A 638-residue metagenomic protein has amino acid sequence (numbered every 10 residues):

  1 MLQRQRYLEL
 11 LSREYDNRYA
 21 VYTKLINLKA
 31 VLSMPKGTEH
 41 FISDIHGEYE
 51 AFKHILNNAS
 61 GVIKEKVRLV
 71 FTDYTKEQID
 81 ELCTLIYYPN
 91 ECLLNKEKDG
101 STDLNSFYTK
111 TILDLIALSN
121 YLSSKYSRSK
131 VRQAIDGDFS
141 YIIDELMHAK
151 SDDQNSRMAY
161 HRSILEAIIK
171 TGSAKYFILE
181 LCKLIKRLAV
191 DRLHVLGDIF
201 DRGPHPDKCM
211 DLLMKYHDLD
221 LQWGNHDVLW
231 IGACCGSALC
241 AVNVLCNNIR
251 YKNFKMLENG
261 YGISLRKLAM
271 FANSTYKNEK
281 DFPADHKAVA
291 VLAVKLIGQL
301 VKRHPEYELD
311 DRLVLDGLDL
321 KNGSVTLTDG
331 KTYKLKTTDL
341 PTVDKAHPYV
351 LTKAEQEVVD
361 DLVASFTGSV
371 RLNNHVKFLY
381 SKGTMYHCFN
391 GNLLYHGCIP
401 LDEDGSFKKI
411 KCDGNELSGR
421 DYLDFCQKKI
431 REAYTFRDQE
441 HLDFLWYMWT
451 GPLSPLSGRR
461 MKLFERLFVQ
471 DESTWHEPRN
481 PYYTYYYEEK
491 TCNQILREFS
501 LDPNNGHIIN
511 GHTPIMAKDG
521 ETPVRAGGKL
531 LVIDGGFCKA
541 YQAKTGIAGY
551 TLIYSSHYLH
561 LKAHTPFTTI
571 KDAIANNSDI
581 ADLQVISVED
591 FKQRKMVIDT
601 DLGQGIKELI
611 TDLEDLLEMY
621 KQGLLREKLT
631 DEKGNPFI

Functional and structural regions predicted by a protein language model:
M1-I638: Feature recognizes metal-dependent phosphohydrolase scaffolds
